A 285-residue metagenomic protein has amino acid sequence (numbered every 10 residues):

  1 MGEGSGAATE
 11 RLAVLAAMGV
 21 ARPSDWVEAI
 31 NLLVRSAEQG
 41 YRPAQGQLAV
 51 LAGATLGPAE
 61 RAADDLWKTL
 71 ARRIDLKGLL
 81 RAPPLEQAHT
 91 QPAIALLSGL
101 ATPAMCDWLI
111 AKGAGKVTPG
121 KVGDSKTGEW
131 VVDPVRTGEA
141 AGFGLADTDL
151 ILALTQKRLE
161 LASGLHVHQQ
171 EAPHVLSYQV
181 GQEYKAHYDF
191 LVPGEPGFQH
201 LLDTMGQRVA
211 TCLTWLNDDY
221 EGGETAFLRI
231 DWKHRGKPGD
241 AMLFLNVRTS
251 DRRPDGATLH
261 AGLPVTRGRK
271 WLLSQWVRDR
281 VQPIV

Functional and structural regions predicted by a protein language model:
M1-G2, A37: A conserved position within tetratricopeptide repeats
R11-M18, S24-L243, V247-V285: Fe(II)/2-oxoglutarate oxygenase catalytic core
